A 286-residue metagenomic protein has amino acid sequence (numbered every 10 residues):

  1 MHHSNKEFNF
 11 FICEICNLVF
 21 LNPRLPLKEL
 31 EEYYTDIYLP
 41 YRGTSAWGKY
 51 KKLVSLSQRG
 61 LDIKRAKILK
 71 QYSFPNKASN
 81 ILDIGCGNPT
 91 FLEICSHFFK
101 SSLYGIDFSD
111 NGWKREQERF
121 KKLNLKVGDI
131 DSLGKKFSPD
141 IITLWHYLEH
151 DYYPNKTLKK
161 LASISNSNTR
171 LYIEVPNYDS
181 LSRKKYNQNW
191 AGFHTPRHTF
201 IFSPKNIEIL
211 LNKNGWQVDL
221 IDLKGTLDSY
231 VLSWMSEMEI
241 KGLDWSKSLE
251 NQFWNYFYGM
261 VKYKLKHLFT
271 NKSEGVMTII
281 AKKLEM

Functional and structural regions predicted by a protein language model:
M1-W145, P154-L158, L223-K224, L243-S246 (+4 more regions): Conserved N-terminal segment of class I S-adenosyl-L-methionine
H150: Phosphate-binding active sites in nucleotide-utilizing proteins
N155-R170: A short glycine-rich, Lys/Arg-flanked "PGG" loop and its adjoining helix->strand segment in the class I
I173-F200, K205-L210, W234-E237: Short, glycine-/aromatic-enriched active-site segment of Class I SAM-dependent methyltransferases
K205-K224: A SAM-dependent methyltransferase catalytic signature shared across enzymes that methylate proteins
D219-K247: Conserved catalytic loop of SAM-dependent methyltransferase domains
Y263-N271: Short, P/G- and charge-enriched loop/turn segments at secondary-structure junctions
